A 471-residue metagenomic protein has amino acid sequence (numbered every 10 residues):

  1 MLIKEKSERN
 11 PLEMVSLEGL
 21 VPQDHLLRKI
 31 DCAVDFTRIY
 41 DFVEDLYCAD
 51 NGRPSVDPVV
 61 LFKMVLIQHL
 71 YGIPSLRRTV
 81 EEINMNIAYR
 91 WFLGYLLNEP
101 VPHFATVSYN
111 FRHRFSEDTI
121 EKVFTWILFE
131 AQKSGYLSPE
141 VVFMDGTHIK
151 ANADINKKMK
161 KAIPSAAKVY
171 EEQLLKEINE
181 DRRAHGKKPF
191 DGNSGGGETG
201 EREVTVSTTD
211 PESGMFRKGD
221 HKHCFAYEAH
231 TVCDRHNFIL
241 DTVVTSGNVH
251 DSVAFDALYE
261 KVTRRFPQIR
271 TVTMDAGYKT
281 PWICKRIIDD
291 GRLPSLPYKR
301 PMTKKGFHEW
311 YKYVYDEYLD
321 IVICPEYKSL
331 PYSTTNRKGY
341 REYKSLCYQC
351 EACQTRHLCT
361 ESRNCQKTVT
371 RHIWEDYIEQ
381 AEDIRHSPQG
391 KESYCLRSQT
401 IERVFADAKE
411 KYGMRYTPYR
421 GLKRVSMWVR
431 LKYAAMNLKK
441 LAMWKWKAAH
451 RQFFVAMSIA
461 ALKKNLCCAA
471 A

Functional and structural regions predicted by a protein language model:
M1-R28: Hydrophobic alpha-helical membrane-insertion signals
I3-K4, G72-M85, Y95-A471: Anion-binding and metal-coordination hotspots
L12, V21, V34, R38 (+7 more regions): Generic alpha-helix structural propensity
S16, V34-I39, V56-D57, H103 (+3 more regions): Poly-acidic low-complexity segments
Q23-L66, Y71-G72, I373, Y377: Basic, short loop/linker segments at the boundary and entry of helix-turn-helix/winged-helix-like folds
Y89-L93: Short amphipathic alpha-helical interface patches used for protein-protein assembly/oligomerization
